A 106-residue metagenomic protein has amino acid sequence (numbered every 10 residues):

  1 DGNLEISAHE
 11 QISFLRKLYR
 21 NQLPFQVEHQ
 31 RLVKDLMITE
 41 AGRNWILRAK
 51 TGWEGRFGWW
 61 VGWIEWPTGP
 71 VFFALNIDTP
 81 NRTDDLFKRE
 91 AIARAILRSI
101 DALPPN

Functional and structural regions predicted by a protein language model:
N3, I12-N106: Structured C-terminal helix/loop/strand segments within mature extracytoplasmic catalytic/sensor domains
